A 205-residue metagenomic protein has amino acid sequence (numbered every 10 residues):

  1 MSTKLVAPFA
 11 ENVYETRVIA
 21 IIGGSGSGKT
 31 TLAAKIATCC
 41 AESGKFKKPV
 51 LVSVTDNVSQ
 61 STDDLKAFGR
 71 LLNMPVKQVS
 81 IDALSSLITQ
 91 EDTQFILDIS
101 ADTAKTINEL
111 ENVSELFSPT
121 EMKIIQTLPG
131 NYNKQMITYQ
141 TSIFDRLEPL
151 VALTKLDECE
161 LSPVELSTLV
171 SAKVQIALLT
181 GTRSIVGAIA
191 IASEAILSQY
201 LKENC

Functional and structural regions predicted by a protein language model:
M1-T16: Extreme N-terminal, non-catalytic leader segments that precede Walker-type/kinase nucleotide-binding cores
I19-I21: Hydrophobic anchor at the beta1->P-loop junction of P-loop NTPases
G24-S25, L51-Q60, D64, G69-L110: Switch II (G3) loop of P-loop NTPases
K29: Conserved lysine of the Walker
L32, I36, D64: Hydrophobic positions on the alpha1 helix immediately C-terminal to the Walker A/P-loop
K48-V50, E121-L128, F144-V186: Conserved beta-strand/loop subsegment of P-loop NTPase cores
D56-S59, A101-A104, G130-K134, L156-E160 (+1 more regions): Conserved nucleotide-binding/hydrolysis micro-motifs of P-loop NTPases
E91-T93, I107-Y132: Inter-motif core of Ras-like GTPase G domains
